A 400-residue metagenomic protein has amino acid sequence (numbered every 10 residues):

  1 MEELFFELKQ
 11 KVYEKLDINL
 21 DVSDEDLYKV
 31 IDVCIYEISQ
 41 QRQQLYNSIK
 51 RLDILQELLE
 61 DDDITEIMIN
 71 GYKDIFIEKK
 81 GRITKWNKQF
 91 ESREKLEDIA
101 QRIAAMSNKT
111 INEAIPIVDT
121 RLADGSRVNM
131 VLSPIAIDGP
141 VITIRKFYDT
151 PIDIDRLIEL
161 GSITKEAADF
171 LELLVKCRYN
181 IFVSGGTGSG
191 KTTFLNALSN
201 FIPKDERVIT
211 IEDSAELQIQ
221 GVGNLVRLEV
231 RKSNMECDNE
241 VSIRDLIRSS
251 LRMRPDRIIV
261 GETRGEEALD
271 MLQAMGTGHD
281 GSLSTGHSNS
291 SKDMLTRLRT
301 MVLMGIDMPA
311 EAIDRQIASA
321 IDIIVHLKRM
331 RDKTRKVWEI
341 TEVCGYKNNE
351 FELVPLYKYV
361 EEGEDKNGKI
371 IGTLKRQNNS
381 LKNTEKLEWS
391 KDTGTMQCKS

Functional and structural regions predicted by a protein language model:
M1-E113: N-terminal accessory targeting/assembly segments
E37, K333-S400: NTP-binding/hydrolysis catalytic cores, primarily Walker-type P-loop NTPases
Q56-D61, T65-I69, F76, K109-N112 (+9 more regions): Replace "in large, NTP-powered and nucleic-acid-processing enzymes" with "in large, NTP-powered factors and other
D61, D74-C177: P-loop NTP-binding catalytic core
R178-I181, A197-A320, H326-K328: Switch/coupling sub-region of P-loop NTPases
G186-T187: The conserved Walker
K191: Conserved lysine of the Walker
